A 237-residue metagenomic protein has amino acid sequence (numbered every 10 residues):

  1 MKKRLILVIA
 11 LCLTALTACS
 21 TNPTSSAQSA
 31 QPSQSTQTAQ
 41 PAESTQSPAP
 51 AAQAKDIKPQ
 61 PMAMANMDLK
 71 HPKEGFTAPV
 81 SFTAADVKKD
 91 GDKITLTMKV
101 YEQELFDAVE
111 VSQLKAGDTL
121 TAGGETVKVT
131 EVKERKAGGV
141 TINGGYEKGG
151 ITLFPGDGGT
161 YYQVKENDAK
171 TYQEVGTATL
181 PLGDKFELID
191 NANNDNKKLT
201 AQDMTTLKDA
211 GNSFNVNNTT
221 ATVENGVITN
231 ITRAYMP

Functional and structural regions predicted by a protein language model:
R4-L5, Q60: Residue-level detector of intrinsically disordered/flexible regions characterized by low predicted structural confidence
L5-L7, A15-S47: Bacterial lipoprotein signal-peptidase II cleavage site
I6-I9, K170: Homeobox/homeodomain signature
P48-P237: Solvent-exposed hydroxyl-ligand-binding patches built from regularly spaced Ser/Thr and small hydrophobics
